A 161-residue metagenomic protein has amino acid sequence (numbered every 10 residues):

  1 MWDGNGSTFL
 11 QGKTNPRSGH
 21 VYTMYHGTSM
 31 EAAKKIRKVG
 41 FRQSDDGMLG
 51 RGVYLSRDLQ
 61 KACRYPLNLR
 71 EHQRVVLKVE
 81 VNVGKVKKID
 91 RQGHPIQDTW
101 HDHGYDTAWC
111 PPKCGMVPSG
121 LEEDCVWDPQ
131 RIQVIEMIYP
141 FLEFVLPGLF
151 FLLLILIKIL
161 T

Functional and structural regions predicted by a protein language model:
M1-R51, L67-N68, G84-K87: ADP-ribose/NAD+-binding catalytic cleft of ART/PARP-like enzymes
V21-M24, V53, R64, G104 (+1 more regions): Intrinsically disordered, low-complexity N-terminal regions enriched in serine/proline/glycine with scattered basic
K38, R57-E71: Short active-site loop/helix that positions an aromatic residue
R70-T161: Active-site and NAD+-binding cores of ADP-ribose-processing enzymes
